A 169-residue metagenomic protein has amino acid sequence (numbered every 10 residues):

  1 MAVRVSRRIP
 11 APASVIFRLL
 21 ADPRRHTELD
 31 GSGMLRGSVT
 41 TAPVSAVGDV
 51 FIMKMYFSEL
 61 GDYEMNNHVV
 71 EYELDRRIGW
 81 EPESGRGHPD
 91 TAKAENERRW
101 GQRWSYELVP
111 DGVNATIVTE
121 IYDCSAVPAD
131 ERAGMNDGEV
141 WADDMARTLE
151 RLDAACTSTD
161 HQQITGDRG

Functional and structural regions predicted by a protein language model:
M1-A42, A46-V47: Hydrophobic ligand-binding cavity/cleft-lining segments
A2-R8, S14, V50, E64 (+3 more regions): Intrinsic-disorder/low-complexity, polar/charged segments enriched in Ser/Thr/Lys/Arg/Asp/Glu/Gln
S14, R18, E71, V113 (+2 more regions): Replace "anionic and nucleotidyl ligands
I16-L20, H26, F51, V69 (+3 more regions): Hydrophobic pocket/interface hotspot
I52-K54, E81-G87, I121-S125: Generic short beta-strand segments
F57-A115: Hydrophobic-ligand binding "helix-grip"
E97-W100, I117-G169: A conserved amphipathic terminal alpha-helix motif
